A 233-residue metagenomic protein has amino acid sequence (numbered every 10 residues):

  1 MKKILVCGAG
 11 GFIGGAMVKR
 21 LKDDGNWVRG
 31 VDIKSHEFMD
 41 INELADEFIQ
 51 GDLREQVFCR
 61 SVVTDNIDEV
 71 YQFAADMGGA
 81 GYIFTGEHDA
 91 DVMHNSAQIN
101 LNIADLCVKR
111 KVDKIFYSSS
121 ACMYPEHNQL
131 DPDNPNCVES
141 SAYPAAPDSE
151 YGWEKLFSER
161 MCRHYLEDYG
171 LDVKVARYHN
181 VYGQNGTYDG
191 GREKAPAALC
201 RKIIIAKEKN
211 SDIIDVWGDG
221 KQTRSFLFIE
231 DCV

Functional and structural regions predicted by a protein language model:
I4-D24: N-terminal Rossmann NAD(P)H-binding glycine-rich loop of SDR-like oxidoreductase domains
C7, V31, V70-D76, I115-A121 (+1 more regions): SDR active-site strand-loop-helix element
N26-S35: Conserved glycine-rich Rossmann-like NAD(P)H-binding loop of the short-chain dehydrogenase/reductase
N42-E55: Rossmann-fold cofactor-recognition segment
L53-S96, L106-K109, E126: NAD(P)H-binding glycine-rich loop region in Rossmannoid oxidoreductase-like domains and their noncatalytic homologs
L101-D148, K174: Conserved Rossmann-fold NAD(P)-dependent oxidoreductase catalytic core, especially the SDR/UDP-sugar
H127-N136, R160-V233: NAD(P)-dependent short-chain dehydrogenase/reductase
E150, E154: Active-site helix of classical SDR
